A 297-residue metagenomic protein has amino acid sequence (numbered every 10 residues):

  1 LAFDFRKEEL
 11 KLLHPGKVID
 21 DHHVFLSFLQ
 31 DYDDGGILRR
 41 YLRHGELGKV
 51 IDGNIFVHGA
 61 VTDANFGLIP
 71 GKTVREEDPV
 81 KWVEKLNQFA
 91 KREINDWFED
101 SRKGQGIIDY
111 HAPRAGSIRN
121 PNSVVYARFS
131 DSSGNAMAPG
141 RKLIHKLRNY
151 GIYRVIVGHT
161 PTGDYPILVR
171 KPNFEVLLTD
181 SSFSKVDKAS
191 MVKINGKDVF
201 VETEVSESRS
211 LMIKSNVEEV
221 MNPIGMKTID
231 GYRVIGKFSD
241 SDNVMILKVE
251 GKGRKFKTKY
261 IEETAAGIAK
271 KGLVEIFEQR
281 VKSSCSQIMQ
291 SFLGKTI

Functional and structural regions predicted by a protein language model:
L1-I297: Feature recognizes metal-dependent phosphohydrolase scaffolds
